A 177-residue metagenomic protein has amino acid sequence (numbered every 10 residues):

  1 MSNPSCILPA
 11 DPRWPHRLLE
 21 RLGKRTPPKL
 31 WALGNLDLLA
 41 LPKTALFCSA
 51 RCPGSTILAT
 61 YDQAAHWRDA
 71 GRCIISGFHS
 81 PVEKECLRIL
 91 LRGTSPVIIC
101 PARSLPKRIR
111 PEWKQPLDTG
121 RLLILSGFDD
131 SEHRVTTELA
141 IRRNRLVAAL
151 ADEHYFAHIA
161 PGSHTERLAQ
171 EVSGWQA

Functional and structural regions predicted by a protein language model:
M1-I57: Short, positively charged patches
P4, A70-I74: Short active-site oxyanion
A10, L33, C48-R51, H79 (+2 more regions): Structural motif
A45, I75, P96-C100: A structural signal for isolated positions on well-ordered beta-strands in alpha/beta enzyme cores
S49-T56, C73-P81: Short, glycine-rich nucleotide/cofactor-binding loops
Y61-D69, P81-Q176: Acidic/glycine-enriched connector segments
